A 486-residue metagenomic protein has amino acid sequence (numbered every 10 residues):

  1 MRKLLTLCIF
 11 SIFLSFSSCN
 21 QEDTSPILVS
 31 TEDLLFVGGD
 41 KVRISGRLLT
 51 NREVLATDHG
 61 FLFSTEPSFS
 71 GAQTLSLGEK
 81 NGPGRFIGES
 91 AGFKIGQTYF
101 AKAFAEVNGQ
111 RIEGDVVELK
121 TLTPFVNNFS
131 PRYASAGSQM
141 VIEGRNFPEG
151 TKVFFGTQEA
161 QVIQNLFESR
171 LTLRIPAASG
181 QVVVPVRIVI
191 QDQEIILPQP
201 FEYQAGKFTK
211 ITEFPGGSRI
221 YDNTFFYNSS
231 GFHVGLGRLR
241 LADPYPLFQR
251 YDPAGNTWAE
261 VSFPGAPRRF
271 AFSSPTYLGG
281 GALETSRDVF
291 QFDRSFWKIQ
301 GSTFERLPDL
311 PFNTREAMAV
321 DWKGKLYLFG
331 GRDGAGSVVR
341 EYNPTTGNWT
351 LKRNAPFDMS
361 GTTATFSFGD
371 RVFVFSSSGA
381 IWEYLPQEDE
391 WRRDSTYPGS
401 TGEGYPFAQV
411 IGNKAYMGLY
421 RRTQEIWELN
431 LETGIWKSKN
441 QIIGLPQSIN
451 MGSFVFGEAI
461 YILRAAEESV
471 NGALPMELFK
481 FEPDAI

Functional and structural regions predicted by a protein language model:
S15-S18: C-terminal motif of bacterial Sec signal peptides marking the signal peptidase cleavage site
N20-E22, I27-L35, G39, K120-E149 (+1 more regions): Beta-strand/beta-sandwich contexts
G46, I211-G235, F248-R250, E260-E284 (+10 more regions): Conserved short beta-strand element of beta-propeller blades
R47-T50, L55-G60, A72-N81, I87-A91 (+3 more regions): Immunoglobulin-like IPT/TIG beta-sandwich domains and homologous Ig-like subdomains
G60-E66, K102-E106, F154-G156, G281 (+1 more regions): Predominantly extracellular/luminal cell-surface or secreted proteins
N108-T123: Extracellular fibronectin type III
P244-P246, N256, F292-R294, S302 (+7 more regions): Repetitive beta-architecture junctions, highlighting loop-to-beta-strand starts across blade-like repeats
Y251-N256, I299-T303, Y342-G347, L385-D389 (+2 more regions): Short loop/turn segments that connect beta-strands within beta-propeller blades
